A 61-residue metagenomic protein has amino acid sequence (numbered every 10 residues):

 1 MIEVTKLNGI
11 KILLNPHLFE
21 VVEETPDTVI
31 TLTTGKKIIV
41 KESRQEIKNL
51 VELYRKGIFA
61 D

Functional and structural regions predicted by a protein language model:
M1-D61: Eukaryotic intrinsically disordered, low-complexity regulatory linkers and tails enriched in Ser/Thr/Pro
